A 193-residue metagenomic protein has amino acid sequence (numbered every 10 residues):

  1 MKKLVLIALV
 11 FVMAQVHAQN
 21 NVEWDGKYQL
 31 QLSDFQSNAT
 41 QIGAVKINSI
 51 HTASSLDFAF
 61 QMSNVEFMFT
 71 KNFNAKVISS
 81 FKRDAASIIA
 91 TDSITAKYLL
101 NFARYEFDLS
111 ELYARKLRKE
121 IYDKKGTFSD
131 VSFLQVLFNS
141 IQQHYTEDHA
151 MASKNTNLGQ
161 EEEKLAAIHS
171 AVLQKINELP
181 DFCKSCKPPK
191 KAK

Functional and structural regions predicted by a protein language model:
M1-E23: Bacterial Sec-dependent N-terminal signal peptides
L9-V12, N38, S87-I89, K125 (+1 more regions): Residues in flexible loops and secondary-structure boundaries
N20-N74, F81-R83, G126-K193: Metalloprotease/metallohydrolase-associated module, dominated by Zn2+-dependent proteases
D57, S63-N64, N74, I88-T91 (+3 more regions): A generic structural signal for ordered alpha-helices
F73, A90, E111-A114, I121 (+2 more regions): N-proximal short alpha-helices
S80-R118: Mid-length scaffold segments of soluble, non-membrane domains
I94-Y98, K116-L117, Y122-G126, F138 (+1 more regions): General N-terminal targeting signals
